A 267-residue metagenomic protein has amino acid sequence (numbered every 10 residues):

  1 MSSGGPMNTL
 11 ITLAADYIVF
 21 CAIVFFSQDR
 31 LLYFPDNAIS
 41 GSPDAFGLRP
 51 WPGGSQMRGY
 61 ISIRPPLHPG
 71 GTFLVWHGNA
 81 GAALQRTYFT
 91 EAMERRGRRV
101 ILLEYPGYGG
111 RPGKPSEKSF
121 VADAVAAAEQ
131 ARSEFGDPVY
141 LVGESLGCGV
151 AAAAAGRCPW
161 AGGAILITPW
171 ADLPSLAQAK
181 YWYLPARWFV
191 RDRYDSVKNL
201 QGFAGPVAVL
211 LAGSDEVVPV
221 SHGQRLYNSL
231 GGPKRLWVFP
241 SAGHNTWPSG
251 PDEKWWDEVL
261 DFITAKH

Functional and structural regions predicted by a protein language model:
P6-I61: An N-terminal hydrophobic leader/cap segment in hydrolases
G54-Q130, E134-F135, E144, A155: Membrane-embedded segments
F89, S196, G205, P219-N228: Short alpha-helix in the alpha/beta-hydrolase fold that links the catalytic acid
G143-G147, A151: Gly/Ala-rich beta-loop-alpha elbow adjacent to hydrolase catalytic centers
I165-S175, D192-S196: Active-site nucleophile loop of the alpha/beta-hydrolase fold
F203-A204, V209-D215: Short beta-strand/loop motif that positions the catalytic acidic residue of the alpha/beta-hydrolase fold
S214-V218, H244-T246: Acidic catalytic loop of the alpha/beta-hydrolase fold
A242-E253: Catalytic histidine-centered segment of alpha/beta-hydrolase-like enzymes
